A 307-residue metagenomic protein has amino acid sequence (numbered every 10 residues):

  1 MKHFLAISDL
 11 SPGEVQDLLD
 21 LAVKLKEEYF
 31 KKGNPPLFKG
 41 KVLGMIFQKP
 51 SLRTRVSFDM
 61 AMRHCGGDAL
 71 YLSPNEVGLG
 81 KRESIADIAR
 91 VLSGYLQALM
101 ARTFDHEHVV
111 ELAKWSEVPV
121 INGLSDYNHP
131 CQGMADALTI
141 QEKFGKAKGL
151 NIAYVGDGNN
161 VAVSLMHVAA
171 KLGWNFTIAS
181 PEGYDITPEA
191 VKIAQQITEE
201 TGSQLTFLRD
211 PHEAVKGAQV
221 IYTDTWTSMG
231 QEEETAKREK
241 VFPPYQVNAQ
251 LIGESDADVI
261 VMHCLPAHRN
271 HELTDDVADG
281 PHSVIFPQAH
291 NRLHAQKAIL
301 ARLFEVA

Functional and structural regions predicted by a protein language model:
M1-V56, M60: Positively charged, low-complexity intrinsically disordered leader regions
V42-L43, F47-Y95: Active-site cofactor/substrate anionic-group-binding motifs, chiefly glycine- and Lys/Arg-rich phosphate-binding loops
Q48-A61, F144-T223: Glycine-rich phosphate/diphosphate-binding loop of Rossmann-like nucleotide-binding domains
C65, Y95, W115-S116, L172 (+2 more regions): Short, structured coil segments at secondary-structure junctions
Q97-V168, H263: Anion-binding alpha/beta catalytic cores of soluble intermediary-metabolism enzymes, centered on
Q195-D276: Rossmann-like adenosine-cofactor binding region
D275, D279-A307: C-terminal helix-to-coil terminal segments
